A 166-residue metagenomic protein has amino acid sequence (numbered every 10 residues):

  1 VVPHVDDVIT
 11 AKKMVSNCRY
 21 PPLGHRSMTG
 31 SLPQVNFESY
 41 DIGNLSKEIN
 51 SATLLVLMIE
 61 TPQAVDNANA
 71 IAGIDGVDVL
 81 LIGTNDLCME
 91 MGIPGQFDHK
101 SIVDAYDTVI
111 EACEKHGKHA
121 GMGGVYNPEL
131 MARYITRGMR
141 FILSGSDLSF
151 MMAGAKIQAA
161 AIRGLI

Functional and structural regions predicted by a protein language model:
V1-V2, L55-E60, L80-I82, A120-G123 (+1 more regions): Hydrophobic faces of well-ordered beta-strands that scaffold small-molecule active sites in alpha/beta enzyme cores
V2-D75, D86-M89: Conserved anion-binding
D6, F97-D104: Alpha-helix N-cap and loop-to-helix initiation/capping positions
V8-G24, L148-I166: C-terminal helical cap(s) of enzyme catalytic domains, especially alpha/beta-barrels
R19-Y20, I74-V79, T136-I142: Glycine-enriched alpha-helix->loop->beta-strand junction motifs that scaffold or abut catalytic
K47-E60, T108-M122: Short beta-strand/loop segments at the ligand-binding rim of alpha/beta enzyme cores
I82-K100: Glycine-rich, proline-tolerant flexible connector loops at the mouths of alpha/beta enzymes
